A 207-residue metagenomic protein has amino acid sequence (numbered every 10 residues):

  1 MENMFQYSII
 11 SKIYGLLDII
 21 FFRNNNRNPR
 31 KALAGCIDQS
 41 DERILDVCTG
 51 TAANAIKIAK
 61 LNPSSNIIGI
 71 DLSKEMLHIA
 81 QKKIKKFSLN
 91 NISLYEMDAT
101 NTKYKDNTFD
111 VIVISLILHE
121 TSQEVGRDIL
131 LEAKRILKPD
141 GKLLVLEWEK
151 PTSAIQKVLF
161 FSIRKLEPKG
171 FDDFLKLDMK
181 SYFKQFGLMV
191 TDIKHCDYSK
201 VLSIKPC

Functional and structural regions predicted by a protein language model:
M1-I13: N-terminal, positively charged/glycine-rich alpha-helical extensions of SAM-dependent methyltransferases
R23-S40: Conserved alpha-helix/loop element of class I SAM-dependent methyltransferases that forms part of the SAM/SAH-binding
R43, D140-K142: Short glycine-centered segments of the SAM/dcSAM-binding site in methyltransferase folds
L45-V47, T51-N101: Class I SAM-dependent methyltransferase SAM/SAH-binding core
T100-I112: A short acidic, Gly/Pro-enriched loop at the edge of an enzyme's catalytic core that lines a small-molecule cofactor
V111-E124: A short SAM/SAH-binding and catalytic strip from SAM-dependent methyltransferases
R127, L144-F186, V190-L202: C-terminal alpha-helical "lid/dimerization" subdomain adjacent to the S-adenosyl-L-methionine
R127-P139: A short glycine-rich, Lys/Arg-flanked "PGG" loop and its adjoining helix->strand segment in the class I
